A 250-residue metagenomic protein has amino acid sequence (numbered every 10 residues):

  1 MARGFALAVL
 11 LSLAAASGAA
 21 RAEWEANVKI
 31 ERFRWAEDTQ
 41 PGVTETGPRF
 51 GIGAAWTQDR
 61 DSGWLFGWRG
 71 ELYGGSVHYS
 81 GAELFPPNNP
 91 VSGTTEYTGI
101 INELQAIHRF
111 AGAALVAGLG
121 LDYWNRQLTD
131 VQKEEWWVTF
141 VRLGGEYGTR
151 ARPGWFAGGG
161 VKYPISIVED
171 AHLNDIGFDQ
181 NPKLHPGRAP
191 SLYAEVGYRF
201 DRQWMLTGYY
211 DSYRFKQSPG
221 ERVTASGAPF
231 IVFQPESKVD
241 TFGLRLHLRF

Functional and structural regions predicted by a protein language model:
A20-P86, H247-R249: Short glycine/proline- and aromatic-enriched beta-strand/turn motifs that initiate or cap beta-hairpins
W24, D61-W68, F110-L115, P153-A157 (+1 more regions): Repeated loop/turn-to-beta-strand initiation elements of outer-membrane beta-barrel proteins
I30-A36, G70-H78, F110, L119-Q127 (+5 more regions): Transmembrane beta-strands of outer-membrane beta-barrel pores
W35-T44, V77-N88, N125-E135, I167-Q180 (+1 more regions): Outer-membrane beta-barrel translocator domains and adjoining extracellular loop/strand segments of Gram-negative
T44-I52, G74, T94-N102, K133-V141 (+2 more regions): Residues that define the transmembrane beta-barrel architecture of outer-membrane proteins
F50-Q58, N102-F110, L119-L121, L143-T149 (+4 more regions): Residues on the lipid-exposed face of transmembrane beta-strands in outer-membrane beta-barrel proteins
E71-E146: Outer-membrane pore/translocation modules
Q180-F250: Predominantly the C-terminal beta-signal and adjacent terminal strand-loop region of outer-membrane beta-barrel
